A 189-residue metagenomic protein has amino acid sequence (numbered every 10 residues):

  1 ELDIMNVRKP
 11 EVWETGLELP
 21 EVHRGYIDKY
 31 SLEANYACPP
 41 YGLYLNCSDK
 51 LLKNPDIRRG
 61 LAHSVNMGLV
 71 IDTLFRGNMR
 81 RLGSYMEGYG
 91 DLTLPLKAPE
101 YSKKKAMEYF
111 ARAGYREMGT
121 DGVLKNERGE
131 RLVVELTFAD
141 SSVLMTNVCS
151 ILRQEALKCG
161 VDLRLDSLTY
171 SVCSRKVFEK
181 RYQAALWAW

Functional and structural regions predicted by a protein language model:
E1-K9, L157-W189: Periplasmic binding protein-like
E1-S48, G60, G68, D72-L74 (+1 more regions): Extracellular/periplasmic solute-recognition and catalytic clefts
M5, V12-E14, P40, R81 (+3 more regions): Flexible loop/turn segments at secondary-structure boundaries
L19-E21, S150-C159: Ligand-binding cleft/hinge of the Venus flytrap
L32-E33, L52-Q154: Append "and occasionally in soluble cytosolic enzymes with long acidic Gly/Pro-rich linkers
Y41, K53, N147, L165-T169: Short, glycine/acidic-rich beta->alpha junctions
N46-K50, T137-S141, D162, L168: Short strand-loop junctions, especially beta-strand C-caps/beta-turns that link beta-sheets to coils or alpha-helices
